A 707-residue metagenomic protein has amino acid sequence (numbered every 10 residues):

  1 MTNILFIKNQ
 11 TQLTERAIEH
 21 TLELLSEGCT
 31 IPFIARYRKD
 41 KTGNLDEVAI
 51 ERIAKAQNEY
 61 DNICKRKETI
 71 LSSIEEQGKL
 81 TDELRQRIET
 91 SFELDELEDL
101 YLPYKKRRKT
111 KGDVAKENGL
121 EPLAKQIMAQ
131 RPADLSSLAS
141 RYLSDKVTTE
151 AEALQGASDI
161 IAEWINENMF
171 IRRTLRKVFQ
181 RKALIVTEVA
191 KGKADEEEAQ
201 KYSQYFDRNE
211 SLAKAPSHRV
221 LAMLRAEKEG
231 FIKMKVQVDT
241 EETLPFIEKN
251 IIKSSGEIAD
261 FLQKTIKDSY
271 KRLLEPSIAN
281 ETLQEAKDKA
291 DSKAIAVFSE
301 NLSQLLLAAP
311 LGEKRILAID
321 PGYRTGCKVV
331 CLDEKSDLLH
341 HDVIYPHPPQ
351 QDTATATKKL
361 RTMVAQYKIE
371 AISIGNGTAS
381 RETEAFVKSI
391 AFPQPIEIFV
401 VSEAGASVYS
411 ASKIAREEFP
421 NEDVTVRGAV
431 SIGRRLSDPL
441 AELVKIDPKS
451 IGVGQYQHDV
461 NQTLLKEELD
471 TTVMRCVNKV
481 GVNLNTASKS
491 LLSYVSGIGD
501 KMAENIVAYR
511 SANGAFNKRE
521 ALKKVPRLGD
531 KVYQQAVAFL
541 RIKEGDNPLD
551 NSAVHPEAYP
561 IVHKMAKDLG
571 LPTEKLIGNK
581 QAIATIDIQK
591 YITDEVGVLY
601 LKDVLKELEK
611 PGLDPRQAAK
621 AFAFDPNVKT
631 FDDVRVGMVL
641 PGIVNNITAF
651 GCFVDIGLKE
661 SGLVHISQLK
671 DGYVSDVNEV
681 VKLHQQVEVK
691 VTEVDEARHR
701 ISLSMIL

Functional and structural regions predicted by a protein language model:
E23-S26, P103, V114-E117, A222-A226 (+15 more regions): Replace "in large, NTP-powered and nucleic-acid-processing enzymes" with "in large, NTP-powered factors and other
T30-I31, T42, D46-T148, K479-A618 (+3 more regions): Accessory alpha-helical DNA-binding modules that contact the DNA backbone or grooves
Y37-K39, M128, D239, P321 (+10 more regions): Short, ordered loop/turn segments at secondary-structure junctions
A49-R52, E59, I63-A318, R324-E422 (+1 more regions): Duplex nucleic acid-engaging cores and interfaces of nucleic-acid transaction enzymes
E96, F399, S410-V480, N485: Long, charge-rich intrinsically disordered scaffolds of nucleic-acid metabolism proteins
R141-E150, D207-R208, I247-Y270, L274 (+3 more regions): Low-complexity, acidic/Ser/Thr- and charged residue-rich accessory regions of DNA metabolism proteins
K177-L184, I319-Y323, G377-E382, V401-V408 (+5 more regions): A glycine-rich phosphate-binding loop feature that marks nucleotide/adenosyl-phosphate handling sites
E281-S299, A415, S450-N483, Y591-V636: Long, charged amphipathic helices and adjacent flexible linkers at domain junctions
